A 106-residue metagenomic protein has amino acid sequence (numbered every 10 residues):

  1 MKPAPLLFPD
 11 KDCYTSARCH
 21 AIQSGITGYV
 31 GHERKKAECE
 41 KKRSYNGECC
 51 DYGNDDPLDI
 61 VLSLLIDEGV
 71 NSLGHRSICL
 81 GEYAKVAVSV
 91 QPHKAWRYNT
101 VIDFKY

Functional and structural regions predicted by a protein language model:
M1-D10: Intrinsically disordered, low-complexity acidic Ser/Thr-rich regulatory segments
K11, C19-G25, R34-Y106: A well-ordered secondary-structure block
